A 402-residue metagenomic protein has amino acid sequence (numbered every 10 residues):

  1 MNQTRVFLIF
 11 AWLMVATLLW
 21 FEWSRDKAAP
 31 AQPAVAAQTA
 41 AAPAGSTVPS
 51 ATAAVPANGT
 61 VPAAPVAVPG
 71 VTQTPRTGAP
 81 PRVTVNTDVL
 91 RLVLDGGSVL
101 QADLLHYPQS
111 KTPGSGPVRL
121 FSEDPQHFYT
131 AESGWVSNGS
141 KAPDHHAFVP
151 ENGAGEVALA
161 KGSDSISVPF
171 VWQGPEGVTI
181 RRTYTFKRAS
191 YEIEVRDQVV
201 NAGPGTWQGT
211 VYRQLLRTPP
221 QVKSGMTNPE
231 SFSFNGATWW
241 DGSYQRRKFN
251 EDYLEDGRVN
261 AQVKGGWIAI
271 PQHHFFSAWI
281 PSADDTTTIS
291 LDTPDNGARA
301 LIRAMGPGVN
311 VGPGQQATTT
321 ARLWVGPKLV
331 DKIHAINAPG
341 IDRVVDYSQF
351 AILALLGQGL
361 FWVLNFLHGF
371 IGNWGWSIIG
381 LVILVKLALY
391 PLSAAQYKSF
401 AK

Functional and structural regions predicted by a protein language model:
N2-K27: Hydrophobic alpha-helical transmembrane signal-anchor segments
Q3-F7, I371, G375, I379: Hydrophobic, aromatic-rich alpha-helical transmembrane segments and their membrane-interface anchor motifs
I9, R25-D124: Juxtamembrane extramembrane loops of integral membrane proteins
A11-A16, W376-L387: Hydrophobic alpha-helical transmembrane segments of multi-pass integral membrane proteins
P30-A31, I333-L355: Interfacial/capping segments of alpha-helical transmembrane domains
R82-V344: Soluble non-transmembrane domains of integral membrane proteins
V199, G314, V385-K402: Membrane-interface amphipathic helices and adjacent TM-edge segments
Q349-I371: Hydrophobic alpha-helical segments of integral membrane proteins, encompassing both true transmembrane helices
